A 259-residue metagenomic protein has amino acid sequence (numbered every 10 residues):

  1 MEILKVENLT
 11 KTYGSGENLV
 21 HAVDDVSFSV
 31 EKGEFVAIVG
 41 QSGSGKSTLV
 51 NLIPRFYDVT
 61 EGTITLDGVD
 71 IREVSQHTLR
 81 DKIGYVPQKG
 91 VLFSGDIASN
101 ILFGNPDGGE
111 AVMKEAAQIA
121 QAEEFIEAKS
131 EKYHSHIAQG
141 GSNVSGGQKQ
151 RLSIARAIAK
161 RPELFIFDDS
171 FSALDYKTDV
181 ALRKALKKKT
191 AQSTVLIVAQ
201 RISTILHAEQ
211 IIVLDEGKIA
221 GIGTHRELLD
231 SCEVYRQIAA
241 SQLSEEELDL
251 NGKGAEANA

Functional and structural regions predicted by a protein language model:
I3, T12-D25, S75: A short, flexible loop at the N-terminus of ABC-type nucleotide-binding domains that lies
V39-Q41: The feature captures the beta-strand-to-loop junction immediately N-terminal to the Walker
I53-P54: Helix-to-loop junction immediately C-terminal to a conserved catalytic motif
T63-G68, E73, R80, A98-Q139 (+2 more regions): ABC ATPase nucleotide-binding domain helical subdomain, centered on the C-loop/LSGGQ "ABC signature"
T65, E123-L152, S170, L174-K177 (+1 more regions): ABC-fold ATPase nucleotide-binding domain signature/coupling loops
A128, K184, K188, L206-A259: C-terminal portion of ABC ATPase nucleotide-binding domains
A159-E163, Q192: A short, proline-enriched helix->beta-strand linker immediately N-terminal to the Walker B motif in ABC-type P-loop
F165-D168: Catalytic Walker B motif of ABC-type/P-loop ATPase nucleotide-binding domains
